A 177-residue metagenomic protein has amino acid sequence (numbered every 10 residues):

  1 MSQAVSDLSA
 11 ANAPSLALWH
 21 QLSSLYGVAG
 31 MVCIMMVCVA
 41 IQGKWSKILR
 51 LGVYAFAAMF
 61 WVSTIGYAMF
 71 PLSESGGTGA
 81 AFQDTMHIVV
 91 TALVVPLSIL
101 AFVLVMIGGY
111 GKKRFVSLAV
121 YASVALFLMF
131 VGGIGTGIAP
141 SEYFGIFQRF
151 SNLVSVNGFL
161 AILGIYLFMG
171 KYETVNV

Functional and structural regions predicted by a protein language model:
M1-P14, S75-Q83, A139-Q148: Membrane-interface interhelical loops and short amphipathic "cap" helices that link adjacent transmembrane segments
L8-V28: Interfacial helix-start motif at the membrane-water boundary
Q21-V37, P96-I99: Hydrophobic alpha-helical transmembrane segments
C38-W45, S75-G76: Membrane-helix interface/capping segments
K44-M59, R114-S123: Interfacial segments of alpha-helical transmembrane regions
M59-E74, F127-P140: C-terminal TM-helix exit segments that contain a strictly Trp-centered aromatic cap at the helix terminus
S63-L104: Membrane-proximal helix-loop-helix units in multi-pass membrane proteins
L104-V177: Terminal transmembrane helical module of multi-pass membrane proteins
